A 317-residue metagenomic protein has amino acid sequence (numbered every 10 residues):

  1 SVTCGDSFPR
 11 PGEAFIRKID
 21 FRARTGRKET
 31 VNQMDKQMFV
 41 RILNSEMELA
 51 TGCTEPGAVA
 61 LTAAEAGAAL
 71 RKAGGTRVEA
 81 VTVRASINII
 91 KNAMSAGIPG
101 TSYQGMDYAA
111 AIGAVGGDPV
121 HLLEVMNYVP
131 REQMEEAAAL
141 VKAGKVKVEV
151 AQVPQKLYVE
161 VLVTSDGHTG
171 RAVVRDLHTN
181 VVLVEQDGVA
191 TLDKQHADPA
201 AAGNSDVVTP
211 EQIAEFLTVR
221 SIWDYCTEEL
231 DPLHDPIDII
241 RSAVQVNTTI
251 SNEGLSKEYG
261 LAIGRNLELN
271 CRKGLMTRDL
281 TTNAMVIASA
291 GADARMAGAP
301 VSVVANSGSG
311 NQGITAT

Functional and structural regions predicted by a protein language model:
N32-R41, G75-I89, D279-A299: Acidic-glycine-rich active-site phosphate/pyrophosphate-binding loop
M38-T51, I222-T227: Generic N-terminal amphipathic, Lys/Arg-enriched alpha-helix
N44-C53, K91-T101, G298-S309: A short glycine/serine-rich beta->alpha loop
P56-G74, G313-T317: Alpha-helical support elements that line or immediately flank enzyme active sites and cofactor-binding pockets
V78-L122, M134-V146: A structural-propensity feature for long, helix-poor, extended segments
K142-G298: Signature of multi-pass transmembrane helix bundles
